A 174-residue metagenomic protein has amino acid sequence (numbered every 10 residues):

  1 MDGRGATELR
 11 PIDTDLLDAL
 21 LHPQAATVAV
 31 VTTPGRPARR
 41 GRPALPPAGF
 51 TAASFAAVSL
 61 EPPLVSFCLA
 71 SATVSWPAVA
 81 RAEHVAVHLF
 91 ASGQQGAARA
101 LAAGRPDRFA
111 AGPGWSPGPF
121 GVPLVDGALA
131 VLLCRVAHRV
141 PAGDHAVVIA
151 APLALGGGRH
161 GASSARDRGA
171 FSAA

Functional and structural regions predicted by a protein language model:
M1-A174: Basic, polyanion-binding surface patches
